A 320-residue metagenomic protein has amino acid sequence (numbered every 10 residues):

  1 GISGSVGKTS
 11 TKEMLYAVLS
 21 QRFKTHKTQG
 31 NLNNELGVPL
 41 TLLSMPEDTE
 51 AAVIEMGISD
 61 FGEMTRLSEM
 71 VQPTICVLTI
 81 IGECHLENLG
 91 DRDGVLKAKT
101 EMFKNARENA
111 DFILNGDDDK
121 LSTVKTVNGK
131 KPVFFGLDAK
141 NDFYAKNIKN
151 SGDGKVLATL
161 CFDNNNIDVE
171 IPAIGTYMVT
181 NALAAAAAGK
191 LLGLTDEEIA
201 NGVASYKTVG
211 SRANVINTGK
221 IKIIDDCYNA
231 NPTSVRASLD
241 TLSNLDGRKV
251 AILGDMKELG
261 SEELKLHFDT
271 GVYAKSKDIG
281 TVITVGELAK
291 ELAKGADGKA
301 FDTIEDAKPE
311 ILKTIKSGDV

Functional and structural regions predicted by a protein language model:
G1-G116, S122-K130, F162, G189 (+1 more regions): Phosphate-binding loop of NTP-binding sites
T9-L15, K149-I167, R212: Acidic-glycine-rich active-site phosphate/pyrophosphate-binding loop
K12, M64, L89, D118 (+3 more regions): Conserved strand-to-helix beginnings and helix N-cap segments that scaffold or border functional pockets
N33-L36, M56-F61, D93-K97, L137-K140 (+4 more regions): Short gly/ser/thr-rich secondary-structure transition/capping motifs
T74, N88, V127-K131, D163-N164 (+2 more regions): ATP-dependent carboxylate-amine ligase
G116-K120, L137-D138, V285-K290: Short, polar loop motifs at secondary-structure junctions
